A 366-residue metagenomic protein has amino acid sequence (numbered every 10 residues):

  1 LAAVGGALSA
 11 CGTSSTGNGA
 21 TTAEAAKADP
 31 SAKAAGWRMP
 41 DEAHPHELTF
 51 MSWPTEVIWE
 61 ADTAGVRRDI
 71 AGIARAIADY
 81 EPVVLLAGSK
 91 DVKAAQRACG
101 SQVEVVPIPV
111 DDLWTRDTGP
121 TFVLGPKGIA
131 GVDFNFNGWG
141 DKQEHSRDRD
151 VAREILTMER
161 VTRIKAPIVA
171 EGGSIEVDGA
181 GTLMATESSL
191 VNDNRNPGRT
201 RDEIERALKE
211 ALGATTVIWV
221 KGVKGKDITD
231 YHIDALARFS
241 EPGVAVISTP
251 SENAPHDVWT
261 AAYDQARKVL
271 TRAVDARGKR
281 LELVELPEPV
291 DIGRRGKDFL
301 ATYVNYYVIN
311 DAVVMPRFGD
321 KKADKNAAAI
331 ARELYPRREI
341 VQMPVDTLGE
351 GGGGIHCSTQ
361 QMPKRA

Functional and structural regions predicted by a protein language model:
L1-S14: N-terminal export signals
G12-D29: Short, low-complexity, disordered segments immediately C-terminal to signal peptides in bacterial exported proteins
A25-A366: The feature marks the mature, well-folded catalytic cores of soluble enzymes
